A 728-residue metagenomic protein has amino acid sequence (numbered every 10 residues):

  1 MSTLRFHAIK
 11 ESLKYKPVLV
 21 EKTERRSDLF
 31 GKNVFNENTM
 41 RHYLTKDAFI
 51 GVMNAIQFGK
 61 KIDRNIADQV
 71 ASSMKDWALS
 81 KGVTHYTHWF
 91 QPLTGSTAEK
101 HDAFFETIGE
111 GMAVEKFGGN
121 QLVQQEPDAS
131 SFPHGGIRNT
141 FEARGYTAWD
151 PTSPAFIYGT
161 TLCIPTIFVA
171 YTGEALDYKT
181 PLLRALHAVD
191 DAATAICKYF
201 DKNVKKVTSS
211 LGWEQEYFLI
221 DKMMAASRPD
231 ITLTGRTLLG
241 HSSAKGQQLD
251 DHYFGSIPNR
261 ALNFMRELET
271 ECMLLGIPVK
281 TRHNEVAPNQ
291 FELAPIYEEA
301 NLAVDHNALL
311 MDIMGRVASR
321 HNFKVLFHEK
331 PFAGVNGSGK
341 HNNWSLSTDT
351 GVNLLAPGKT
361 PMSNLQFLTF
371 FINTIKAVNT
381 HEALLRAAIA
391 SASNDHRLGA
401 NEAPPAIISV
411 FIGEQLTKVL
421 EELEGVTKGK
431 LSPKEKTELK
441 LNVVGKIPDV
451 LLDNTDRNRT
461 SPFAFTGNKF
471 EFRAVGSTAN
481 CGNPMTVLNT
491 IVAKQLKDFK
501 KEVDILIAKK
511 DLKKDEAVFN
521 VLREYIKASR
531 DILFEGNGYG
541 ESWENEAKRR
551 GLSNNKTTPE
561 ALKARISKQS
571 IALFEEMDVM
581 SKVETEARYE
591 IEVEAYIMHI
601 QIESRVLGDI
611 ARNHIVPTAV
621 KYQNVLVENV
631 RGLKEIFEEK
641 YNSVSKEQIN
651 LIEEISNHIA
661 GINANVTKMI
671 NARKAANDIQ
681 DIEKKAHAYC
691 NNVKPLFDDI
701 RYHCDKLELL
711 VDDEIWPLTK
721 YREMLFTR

Functional and structural regions predicted by a protein language model:
S2-T23, T140-F156: N-terminal hydrophobic targeting/anchoring segments and the immediately downstream early-domain regions of hydrolases
Y15-G119, V123-N139: Histidine/acidic residue-rich metal-binding segments in metalloenzymes
I66, F90, G118, P295 (+5 more regions): Active-site proximal loops enriched in glycine and acidic residues that flank catalytic Cys/His/Asp and coordinate
I66-V70, F90-P92, N120-Q121, F168 (+4 more regions): Active-site-proximal loop/turn and secondary-structure-junction residues that shape catalytic pockets, frequently
G95-M112, S130, R228, G235-T237 (+4 more regions): Short linear, low-complexity motifs centered on an aromatic residue
A143-F327, N336-G339, L346-E590: Glycine-rich, acidic/polar active-site loops that bind/position phosphate-bearing ligands
I231, N307, E329-K330, A356-T360 (+6 more regions): Composition- and surface-driven signal marking solvent-exposed, interaction-prone regions in large proteins
R523-R728: C-terminal amphipathic alpha-helical interaction region
